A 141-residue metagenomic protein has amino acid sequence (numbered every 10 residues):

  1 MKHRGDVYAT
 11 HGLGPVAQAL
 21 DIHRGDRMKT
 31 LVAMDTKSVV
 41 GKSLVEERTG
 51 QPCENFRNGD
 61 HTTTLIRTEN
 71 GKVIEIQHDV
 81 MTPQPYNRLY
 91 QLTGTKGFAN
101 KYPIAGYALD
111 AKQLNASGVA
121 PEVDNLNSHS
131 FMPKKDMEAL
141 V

Functional and structural regions predicted by a protein language model:
M1-P85, Q91: Rossmann-like dinucleotide-binding domain that binds NAD(P)(H)
K37-F56, R67-T68, K96-V141: C-terminal glycine/acidic-rich active-site capping loop/insertion
